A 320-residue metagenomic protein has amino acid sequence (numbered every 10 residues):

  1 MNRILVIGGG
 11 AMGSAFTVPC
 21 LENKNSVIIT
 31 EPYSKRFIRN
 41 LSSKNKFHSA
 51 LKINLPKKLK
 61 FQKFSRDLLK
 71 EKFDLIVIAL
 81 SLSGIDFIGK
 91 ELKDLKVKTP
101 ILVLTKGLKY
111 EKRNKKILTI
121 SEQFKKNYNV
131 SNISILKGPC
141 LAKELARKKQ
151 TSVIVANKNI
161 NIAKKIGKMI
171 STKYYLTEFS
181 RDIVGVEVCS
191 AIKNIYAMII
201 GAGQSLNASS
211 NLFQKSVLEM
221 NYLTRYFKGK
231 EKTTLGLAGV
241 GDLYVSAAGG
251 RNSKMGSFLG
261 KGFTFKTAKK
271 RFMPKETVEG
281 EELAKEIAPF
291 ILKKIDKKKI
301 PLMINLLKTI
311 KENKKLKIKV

Functional and structural regions predicted by a protein language model:
M1-L55, L59-K63: NAD(P)+-binding Rossmann beta1-loop-alpha1 motif at the extreme N-terminus of oxidoreductases
N2-R3, T99, T151: Nucleotide donor/acceptor-binding cores
I7, A11, A15, R36 (+12 more regions): Conserved active-site and cofactor/substrate-binding residues in soluble primary-metabolism enzymes
L55, K193, I200-G201, R225-L235 (+1 more regions): NAD(P)-dependent Rossmann-like dehydrogenase/reductase catalytic/cofactor-binding core
L55, Q62-R66, E71-R147, I166: Rossmann-like NAD(P)(H) cofactor-binding subdomain of soluble oxidoreductases
E91, K126-N132, Q150-T233: Internal alpha-helical scaffold of NAD(P)-dependent oxidoreductase catalytic cores
V103, N132-K137, T177-R181, L235 (+1 more regions): General beta-strand structural signal in soluble alpha/beta enzymes
